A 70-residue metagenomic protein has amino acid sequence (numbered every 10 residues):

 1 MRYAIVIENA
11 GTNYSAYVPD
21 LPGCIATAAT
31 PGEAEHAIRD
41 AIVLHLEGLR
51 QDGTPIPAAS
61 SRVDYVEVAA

Functional and structural regions predicted by a protein language model:
M1-Y3, H36-A70: Short, charged, surface-exposed hinge/linker loops at domain edges that act as mobile lids or interdomain connectors
V6-L21: Short aromatic-glycine-(Arg/Gly/Cys) micro-motifs in beta-strand/loop hairpins
V18, A28, I38: Short, flexible helix/strand-to-coil boundary loops that buttress conserved ligand/catalytic motifs in alpha/beta
D20-G23, A58: Hydrophobic residues in alpha-helical membrane-spanning segments
P22-G32: A short, exposed loop/beta-hairpin motif centered on an aromatic-Gly-Thr core
